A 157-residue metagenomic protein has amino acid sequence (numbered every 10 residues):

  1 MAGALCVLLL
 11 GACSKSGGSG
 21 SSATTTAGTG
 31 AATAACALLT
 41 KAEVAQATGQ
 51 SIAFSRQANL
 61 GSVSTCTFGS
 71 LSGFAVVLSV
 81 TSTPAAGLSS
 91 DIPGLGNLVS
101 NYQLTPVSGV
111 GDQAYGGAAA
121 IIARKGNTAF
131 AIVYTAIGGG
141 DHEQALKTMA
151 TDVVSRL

Functional and structural regions predicted by a protein language model:
M1-G11: Sec-dependent bacterial lipoprotein signal peptides
L9, C13-T25: Bacterial lipoprotein signal-peptidase II cleavage site
S21-L71: Extracytoplasmic low-complexity, Pro/Thr/Ser/Ala/Gly-rich segments that lie immediately after a secretion/anchoring
T26, G30, Q103-L157: A short, solvent-exposed beta-edge/loop patch
L39, E43-A47, S90, Q144-D152: Extracytoplasmic/secreted proteins, especially bacterial periplasmic and envelope-associated proteins
A42, A47-S51, L95-L98, D152 (+1 more regions): Structured segments of extracytoplasmic/periplasmic soluble domains in secreted or envelope-associated proteins
S51-G117: Short, solvent-exposed recognition patches
